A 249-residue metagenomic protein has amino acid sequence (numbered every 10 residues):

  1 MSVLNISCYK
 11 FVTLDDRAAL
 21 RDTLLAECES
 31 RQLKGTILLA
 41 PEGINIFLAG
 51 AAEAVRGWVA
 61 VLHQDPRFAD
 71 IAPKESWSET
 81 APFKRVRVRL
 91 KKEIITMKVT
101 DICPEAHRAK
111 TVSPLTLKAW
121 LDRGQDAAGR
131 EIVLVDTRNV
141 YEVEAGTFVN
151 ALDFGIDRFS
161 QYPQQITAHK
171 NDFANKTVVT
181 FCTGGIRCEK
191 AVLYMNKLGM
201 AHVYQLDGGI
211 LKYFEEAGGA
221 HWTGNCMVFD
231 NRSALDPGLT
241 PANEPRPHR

Functional and structural regions predicted by a protein language model:
S2-K110, R123, G129-I132, R138-V178 (+1 more regions): Rhodanese-like catalytic fold shared by cysteine-dependent sulfurtransferases and DSP/PTP-type phosphatases
F181: Short, surface-exposed ligand- or partner-binding patches at beta-edge/loop junctions that are enriched in aromatics
